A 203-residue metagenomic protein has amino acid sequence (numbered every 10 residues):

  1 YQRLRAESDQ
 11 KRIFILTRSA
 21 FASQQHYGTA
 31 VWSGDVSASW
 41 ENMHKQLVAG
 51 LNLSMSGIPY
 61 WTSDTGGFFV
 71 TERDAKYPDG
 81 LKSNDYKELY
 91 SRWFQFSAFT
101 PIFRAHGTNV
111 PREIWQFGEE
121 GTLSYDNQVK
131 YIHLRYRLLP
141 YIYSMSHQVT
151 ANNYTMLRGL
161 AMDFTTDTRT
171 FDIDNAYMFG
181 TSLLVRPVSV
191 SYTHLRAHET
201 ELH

Functional and structural regions predicted by a protein language model:
Y1-R196: Catalytic-domain carbohydrate-binding cleft regions of carbohydrate-active enzymes
H194, E201-H203: Single conserved hydrophobic/aromatic residue that forms the stacking wall/gate of nucleotide- or nucleobase-binding
